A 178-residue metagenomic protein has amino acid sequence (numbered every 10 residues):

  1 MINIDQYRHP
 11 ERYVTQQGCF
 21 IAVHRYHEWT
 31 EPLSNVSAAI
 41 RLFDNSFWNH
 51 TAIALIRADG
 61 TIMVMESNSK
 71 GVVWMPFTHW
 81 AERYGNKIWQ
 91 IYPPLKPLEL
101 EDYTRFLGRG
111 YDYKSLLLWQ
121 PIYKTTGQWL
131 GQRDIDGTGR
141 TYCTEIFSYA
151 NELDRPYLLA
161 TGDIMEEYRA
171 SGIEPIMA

Functional and structural regions predicted by a protein language model:
M1-V14: Mixed-charge, Lys/Arg-rich low-complexity intrinsically disordered regions
N3, D59-L130: Non-catalytic ligand/cofactor/substrate-binding and regulatory segments of enzyme domains
V14, N45, R140-T144: Short alpha-helical patches at coil-to-helix transitions and adjacent helical residues in well-structured domains
Q16-C19: Loop/turn positions that initiate beta-strands
A22, Y26, I56, G108 (+1 more regions): Hydrophobic/aromatic-lined pockets within catalytic cores
V23-P94, I135: Glycine-rich catalytic cores of cysteine/serine-nucleophile enzymes that process amide/ester linkages in cell-envelope
Y123-A178: Activation targets extended, charge/polar-rich intrinsically disordered C-terminal tails
